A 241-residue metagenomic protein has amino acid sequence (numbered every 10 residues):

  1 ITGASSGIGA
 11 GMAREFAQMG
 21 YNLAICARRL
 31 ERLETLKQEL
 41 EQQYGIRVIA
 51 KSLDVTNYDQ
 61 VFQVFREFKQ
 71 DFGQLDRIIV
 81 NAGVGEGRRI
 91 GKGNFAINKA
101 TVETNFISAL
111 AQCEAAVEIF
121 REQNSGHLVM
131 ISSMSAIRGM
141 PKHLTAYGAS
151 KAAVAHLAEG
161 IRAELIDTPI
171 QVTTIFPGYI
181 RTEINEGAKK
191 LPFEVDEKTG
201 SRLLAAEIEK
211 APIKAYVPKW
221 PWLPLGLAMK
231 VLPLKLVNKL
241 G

Functional and structural regions predicted by a protein language model:
S5-S6: Conserved glycine-rich cofactor-binding loop
M19-L36: Conserved glycine-rich Rossmann-like NAD(P)H-binding loop of the short-chain dehydrogenase/reductase
L30, S52-Q63, F95: The beta1-alpha1 cofactor-binding region of Rossmann-like NAD(H)/NADP(H)-dependent oxidoreductases
R89-V102: Substrate-binding pocket helix/loop in short-chain dehydrogenase/reductase
C113, S150: Active-site helix of classical SDR
S133: Residue(s) in the substrate-gating loop at a strand-loop-helix junction that position the organic substrate next
T174, K189-G226: C-terminal helical subdomain
